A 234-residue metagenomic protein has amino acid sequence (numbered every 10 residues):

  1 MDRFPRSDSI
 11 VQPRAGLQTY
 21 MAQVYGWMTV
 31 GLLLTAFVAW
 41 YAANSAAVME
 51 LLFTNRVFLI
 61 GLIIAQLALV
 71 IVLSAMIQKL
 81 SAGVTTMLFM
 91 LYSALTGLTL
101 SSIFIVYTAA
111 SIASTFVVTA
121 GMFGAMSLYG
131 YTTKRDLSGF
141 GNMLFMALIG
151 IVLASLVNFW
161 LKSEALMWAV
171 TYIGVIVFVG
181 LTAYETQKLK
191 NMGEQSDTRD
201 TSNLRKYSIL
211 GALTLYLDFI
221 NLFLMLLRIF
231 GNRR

Functional and structural regions predicted by a protein language model:
M1-R234: A hydrophobic alpha-helical transmembrane-helix feature that marks the membrane cores and membrane-interface segments
